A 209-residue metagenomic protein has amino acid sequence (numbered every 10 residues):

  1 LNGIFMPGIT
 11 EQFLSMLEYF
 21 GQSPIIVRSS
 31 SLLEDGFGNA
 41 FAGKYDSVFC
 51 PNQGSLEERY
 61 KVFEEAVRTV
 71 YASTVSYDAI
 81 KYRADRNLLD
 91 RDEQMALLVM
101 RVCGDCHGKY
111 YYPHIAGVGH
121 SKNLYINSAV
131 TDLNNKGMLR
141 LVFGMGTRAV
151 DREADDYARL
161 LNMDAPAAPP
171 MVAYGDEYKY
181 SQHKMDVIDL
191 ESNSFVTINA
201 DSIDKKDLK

Functional and structural regions predicted by a protein language model:
N2-K209: Conserved mixed alpha/beta core segments that line enzyme active sites in large multi-domain catalysts
